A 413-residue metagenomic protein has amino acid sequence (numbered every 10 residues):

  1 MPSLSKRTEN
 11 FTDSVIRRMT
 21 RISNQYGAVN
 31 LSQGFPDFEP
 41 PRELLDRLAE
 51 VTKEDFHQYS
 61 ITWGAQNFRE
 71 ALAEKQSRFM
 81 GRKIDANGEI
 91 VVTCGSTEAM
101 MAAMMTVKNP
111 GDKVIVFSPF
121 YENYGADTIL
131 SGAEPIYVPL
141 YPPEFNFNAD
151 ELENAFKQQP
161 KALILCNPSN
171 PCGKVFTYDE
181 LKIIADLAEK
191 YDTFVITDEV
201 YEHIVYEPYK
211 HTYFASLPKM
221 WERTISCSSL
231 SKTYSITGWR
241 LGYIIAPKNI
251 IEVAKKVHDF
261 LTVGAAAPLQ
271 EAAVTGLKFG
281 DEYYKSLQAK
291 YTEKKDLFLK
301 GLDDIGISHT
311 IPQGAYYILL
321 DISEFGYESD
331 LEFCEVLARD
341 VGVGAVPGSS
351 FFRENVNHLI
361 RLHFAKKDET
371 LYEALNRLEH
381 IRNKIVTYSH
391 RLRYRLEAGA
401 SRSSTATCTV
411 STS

Functional and structural regions predicted by a protein language model:
P2-L4, E9-T12, M19-Y26, S32-V51 (+3 more regions): PLP-dependent class I/II
D55-Y59: A short acidic, glycine-rich active-site loop that binds or catalyzes chemistry on phosphate/adenosine moieties
W63-G64: Short beta-strand to alpha-helix junction loop
S401-S413: Low-acidity, Ser/Thr- and Arg-rich intrinsically disordered low-complexity segments
